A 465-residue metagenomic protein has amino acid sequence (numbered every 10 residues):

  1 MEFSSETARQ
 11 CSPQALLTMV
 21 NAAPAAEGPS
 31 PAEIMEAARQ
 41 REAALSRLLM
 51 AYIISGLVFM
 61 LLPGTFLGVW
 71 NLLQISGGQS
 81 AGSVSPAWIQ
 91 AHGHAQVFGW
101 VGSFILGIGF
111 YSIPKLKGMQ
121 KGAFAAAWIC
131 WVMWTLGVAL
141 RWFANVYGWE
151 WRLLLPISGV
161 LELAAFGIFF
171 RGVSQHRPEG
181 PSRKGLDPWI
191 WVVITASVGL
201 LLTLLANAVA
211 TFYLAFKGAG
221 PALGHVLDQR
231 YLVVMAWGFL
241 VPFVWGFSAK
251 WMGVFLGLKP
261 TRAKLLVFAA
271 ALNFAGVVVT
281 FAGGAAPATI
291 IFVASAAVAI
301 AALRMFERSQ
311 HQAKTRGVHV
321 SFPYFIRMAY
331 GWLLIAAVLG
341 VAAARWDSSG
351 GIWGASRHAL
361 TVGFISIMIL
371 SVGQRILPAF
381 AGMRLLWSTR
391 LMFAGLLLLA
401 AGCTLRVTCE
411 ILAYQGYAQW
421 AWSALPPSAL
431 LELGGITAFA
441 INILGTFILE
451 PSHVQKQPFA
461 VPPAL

Functional and structural regions predicted by a protein language model:
E2-L465: Hydrophobic alpha-helical transmembrane segments of multi-pass integral membrane proteins
